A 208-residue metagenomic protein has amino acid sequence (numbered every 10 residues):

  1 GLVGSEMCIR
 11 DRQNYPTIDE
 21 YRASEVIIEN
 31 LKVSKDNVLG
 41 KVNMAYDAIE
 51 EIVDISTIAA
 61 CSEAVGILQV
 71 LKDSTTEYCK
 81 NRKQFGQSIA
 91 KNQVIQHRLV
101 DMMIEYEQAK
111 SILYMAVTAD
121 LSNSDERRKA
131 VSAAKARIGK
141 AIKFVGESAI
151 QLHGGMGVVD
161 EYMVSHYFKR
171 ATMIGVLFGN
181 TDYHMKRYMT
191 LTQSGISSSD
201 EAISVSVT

Functional and structural regions predicted by a protein language model:
G1-I9: Single conserved hydrophobic/aromatic residue that forms the stacking wall/gate of nucleotide- or nucleobase-binding
S5-E6, S24-V26, I142, S148: Structural motif
Y15-R22: Short Gly/Pro-enriched turn/cap motifs at secondary-structure boundaries
A23-E51: A short, charged helix-loop
E51-T208: Alpha-helical interface subdomain recognition
